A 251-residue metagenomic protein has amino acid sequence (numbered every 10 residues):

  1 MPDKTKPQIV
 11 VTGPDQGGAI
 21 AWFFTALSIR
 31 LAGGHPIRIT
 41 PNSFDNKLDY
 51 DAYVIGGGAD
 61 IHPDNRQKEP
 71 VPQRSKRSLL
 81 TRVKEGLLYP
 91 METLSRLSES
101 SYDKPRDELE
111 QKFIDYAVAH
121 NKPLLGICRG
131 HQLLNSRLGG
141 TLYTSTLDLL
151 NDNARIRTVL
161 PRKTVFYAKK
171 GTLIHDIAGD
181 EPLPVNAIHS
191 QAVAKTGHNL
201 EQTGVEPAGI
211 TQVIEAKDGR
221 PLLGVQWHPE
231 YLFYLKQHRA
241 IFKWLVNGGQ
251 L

Functional and structural regions predicted by a protein language model:
M1-I127, S136-Y143, L147-T172, I177 (+4 more regions): N-terminal beta1-alpha1 cap of cysteine-dependent amidohydrolase-like domains
Q132: Cytosolic ligand/metal-binding cores
H175, E181-P184: Catalytic cores of DNA base-excision repair glycosylases
E181, R220-L222: Alpha-helical hydrophobic/aromatic positions enriched in membrane-embedded helices and signal peptides
P184-N186, G204-V205: Short beta-strand
N186-S190, A194: A glycine-rich beta-turn/hairpin centered on an aromatic-Pro dipeptide
L223-W227: Active-site-proximal beta-strand elements of phosphoester/diester hydrolases
